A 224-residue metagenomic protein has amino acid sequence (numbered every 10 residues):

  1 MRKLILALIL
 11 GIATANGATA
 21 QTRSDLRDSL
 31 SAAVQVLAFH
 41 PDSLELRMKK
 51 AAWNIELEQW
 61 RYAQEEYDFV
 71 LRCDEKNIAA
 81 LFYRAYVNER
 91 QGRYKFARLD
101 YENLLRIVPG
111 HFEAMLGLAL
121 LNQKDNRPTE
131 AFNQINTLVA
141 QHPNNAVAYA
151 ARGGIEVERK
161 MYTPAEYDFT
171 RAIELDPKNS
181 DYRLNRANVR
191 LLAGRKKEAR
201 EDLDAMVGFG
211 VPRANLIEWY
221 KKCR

Functional and structural regions predicted by a protein language model:
L4-T14: Sec-dependent N-terminal signal peptides
A18-Q21: Boundary of Sec targeting at the N-terminus
R23-A32, L57-F69, R90-N103, D125-T137 (+2 more regions): Structural signature of tandem alpha-helical TPR/SEL1-like repeats, specifically the intra-repeat loop/turn
S24-S29, L192-R224: Terminal, low-structured helical/coil segments at or just beyond the last alpha-helical repeat
L44-E45, I78-A79, F112-E113, A146-V147 (+2 more regions): Helix-start (N-cap) detector for alpha-helical repeat units in TPR-like alpha-solenoids, especially tetratricopeptide
I55, F82-E89, Q123, A150 (+2 more regions): Position-specific recognition of the canonical hydrophobic site in helix A of tetratricopeptide repeat
